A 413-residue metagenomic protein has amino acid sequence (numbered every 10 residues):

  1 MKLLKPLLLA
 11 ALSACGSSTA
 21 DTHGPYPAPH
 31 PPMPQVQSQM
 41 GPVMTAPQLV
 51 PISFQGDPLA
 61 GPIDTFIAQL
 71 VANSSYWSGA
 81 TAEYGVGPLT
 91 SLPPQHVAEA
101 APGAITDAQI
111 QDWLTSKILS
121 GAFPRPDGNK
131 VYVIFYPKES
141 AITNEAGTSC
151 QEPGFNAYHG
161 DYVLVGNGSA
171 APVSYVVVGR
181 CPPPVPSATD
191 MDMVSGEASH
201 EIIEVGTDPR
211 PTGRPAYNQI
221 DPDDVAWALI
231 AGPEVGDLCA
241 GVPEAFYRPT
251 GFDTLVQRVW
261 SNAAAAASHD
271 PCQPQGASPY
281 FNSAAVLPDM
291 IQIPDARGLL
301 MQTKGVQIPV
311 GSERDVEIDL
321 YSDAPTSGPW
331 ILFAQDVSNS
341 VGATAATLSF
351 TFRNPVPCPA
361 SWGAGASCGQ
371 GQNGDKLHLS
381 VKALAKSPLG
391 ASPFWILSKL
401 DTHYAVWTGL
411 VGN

Functional and structural regions predicted by a protein language model:
K2-L9: Sec-dependent signal peptide recognition, specifically the positively charged N-region followed immediately by
S13-A14: C-terminal motif of bacterial Sec signal peptides marking the signal peptidase cleavage site
T22-I118: N-terminal carbohydrate-binding/catalytic regions of secreted carbohydrate-active enzymes
A46-L49, D127-Y132, A171-S174: Loop/turn elements at helix/coil->beta-strand transitions in domains of secreted/extracellular proteins
I52-D57, F135-S140, V178-P182, D208-R210: Active-site-proximal beta-strand/loop segments in catalytic clefts of secreted hydrolases
T90-L164, G168: Active-site-proximal segments of metallohydrolase catalytic domains
Q151-D192, D208-T351, G365, G371-K376 (+3 more regions): Metalloprotease/metallohydrolase-associated module, dominated by Zn2+-dependent proteases
G196-D208: Active-site recognition of the HExxH zinc-binding catalytic motif
